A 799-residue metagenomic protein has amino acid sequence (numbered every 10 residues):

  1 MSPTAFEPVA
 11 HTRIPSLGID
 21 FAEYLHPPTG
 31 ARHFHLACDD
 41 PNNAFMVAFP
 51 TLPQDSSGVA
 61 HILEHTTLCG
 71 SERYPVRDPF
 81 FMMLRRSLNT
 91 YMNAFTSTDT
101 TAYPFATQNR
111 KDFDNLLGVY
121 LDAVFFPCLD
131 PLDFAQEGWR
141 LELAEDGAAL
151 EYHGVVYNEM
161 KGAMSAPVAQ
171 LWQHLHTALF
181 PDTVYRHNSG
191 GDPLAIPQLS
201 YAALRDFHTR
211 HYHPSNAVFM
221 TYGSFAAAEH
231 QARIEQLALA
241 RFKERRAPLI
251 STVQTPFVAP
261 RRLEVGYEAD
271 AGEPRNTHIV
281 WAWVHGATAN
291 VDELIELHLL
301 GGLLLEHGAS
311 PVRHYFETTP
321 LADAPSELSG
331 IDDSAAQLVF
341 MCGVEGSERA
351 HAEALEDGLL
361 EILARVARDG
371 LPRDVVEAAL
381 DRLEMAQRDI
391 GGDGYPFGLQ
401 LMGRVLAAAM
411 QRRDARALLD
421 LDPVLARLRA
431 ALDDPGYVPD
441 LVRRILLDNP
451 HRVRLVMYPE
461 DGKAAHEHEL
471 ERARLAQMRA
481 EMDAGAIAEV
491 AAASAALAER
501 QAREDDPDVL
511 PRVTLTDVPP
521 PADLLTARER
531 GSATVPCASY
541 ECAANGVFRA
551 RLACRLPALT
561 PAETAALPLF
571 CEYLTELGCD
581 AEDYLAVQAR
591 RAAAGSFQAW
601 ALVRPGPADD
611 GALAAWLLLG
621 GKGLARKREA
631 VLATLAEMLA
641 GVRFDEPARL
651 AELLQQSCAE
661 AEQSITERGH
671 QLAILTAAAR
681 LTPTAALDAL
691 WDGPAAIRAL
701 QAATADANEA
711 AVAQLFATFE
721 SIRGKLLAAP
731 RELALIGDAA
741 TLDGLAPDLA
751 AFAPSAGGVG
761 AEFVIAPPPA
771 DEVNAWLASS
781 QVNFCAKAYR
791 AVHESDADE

Functional and structural regions predicted by a protein language model:
M1-D40, R500-F548: N- or domain-start disorder-to-order transition segments that initiate the globular core
S2-T4, L52, T66, G70-R73 (+7 more regions): Charge-rich, well-structured scaffold segments of protease-associated domains
P3-I19, T90-A94, G757-A766, V773-A775: Short secondary-structure junctions
P28-D40, G272-V280, T288-V291, D333-A335 (+3 more regions): Active-site-adjacent "gating/activation" loops or surface patches in catalytic cores
H33-L36, D206-T209, R261-D270, C537-Y540 (+2 more regions): Short, surface-exposed beta-strand/loop micro-motifs that present aromatic residues
A37-M83, D292-L304, N545-R590, A633-L635 (+1 more regions): Active/ligand-binding-proximal structured segments within catalytic/core domains that scaffold catalytic residues
A240-L300, P769-A791: Loop-rich catalytic cores of soluble enzymes, especially ATP-dependent carboxylate-amine ligases and other
H314, A324-E327, S532-A550, C554-A566 (+3 more regions): Non-catalytic regulatory/linker segments of enzymes
